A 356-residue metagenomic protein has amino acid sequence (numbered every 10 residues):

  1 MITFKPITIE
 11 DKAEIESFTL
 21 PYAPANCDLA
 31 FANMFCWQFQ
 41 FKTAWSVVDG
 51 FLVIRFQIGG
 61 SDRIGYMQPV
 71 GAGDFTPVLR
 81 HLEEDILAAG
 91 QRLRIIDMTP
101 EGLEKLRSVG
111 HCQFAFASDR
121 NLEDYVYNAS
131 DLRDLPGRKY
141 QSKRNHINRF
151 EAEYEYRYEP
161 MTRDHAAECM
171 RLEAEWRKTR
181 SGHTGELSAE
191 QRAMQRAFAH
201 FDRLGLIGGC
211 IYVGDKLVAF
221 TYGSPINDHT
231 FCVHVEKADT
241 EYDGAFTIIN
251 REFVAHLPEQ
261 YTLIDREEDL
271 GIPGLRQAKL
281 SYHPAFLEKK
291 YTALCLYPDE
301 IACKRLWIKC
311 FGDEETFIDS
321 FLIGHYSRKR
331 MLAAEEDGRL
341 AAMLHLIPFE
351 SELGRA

Functional and structural regions predicted by a protein language model:
M1-C27, D134-A193, L294-L346: Short amphipathic alpha-helix that is part of the acyltransferase structural core
P6-V53, Q57-I58: N-terminal ordered "arm"
C36, A199-L204, L322-R328: Short loop/turn motifs at secondary-structure junctions and domain boundaries
W45, D49-I58, C210, D215-P225 (+4 more regions): Conserved beta-strand in the GNAT
G71-T162, I264: Acyl-donor-binding surface of acyltransferase catalytic domains
A117-Y125, A285-L296, P348-G354: Conserved catalytic-core motifs of GNAT/GCN5-like acyltransferases
C169-D228, C232: A mid-sequence, solvent-exposed acidic-amphipathic segment
L206-A293, A356: Aromatic (often tryptophan-rich) hydrophobic motifs at membrane interfaces
